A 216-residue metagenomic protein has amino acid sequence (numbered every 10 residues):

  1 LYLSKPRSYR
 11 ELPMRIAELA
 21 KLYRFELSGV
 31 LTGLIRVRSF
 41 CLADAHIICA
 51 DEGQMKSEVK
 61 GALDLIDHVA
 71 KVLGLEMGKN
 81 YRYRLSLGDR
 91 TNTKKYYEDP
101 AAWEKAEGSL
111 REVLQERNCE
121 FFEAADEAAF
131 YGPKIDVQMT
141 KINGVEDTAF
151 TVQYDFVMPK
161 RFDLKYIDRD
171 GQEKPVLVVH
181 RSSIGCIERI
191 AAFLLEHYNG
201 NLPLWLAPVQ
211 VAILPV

Functional and structural regions predicted by a protein language model:
L1-V216: NTP/phosphate- and nucleic-acid-binding module
